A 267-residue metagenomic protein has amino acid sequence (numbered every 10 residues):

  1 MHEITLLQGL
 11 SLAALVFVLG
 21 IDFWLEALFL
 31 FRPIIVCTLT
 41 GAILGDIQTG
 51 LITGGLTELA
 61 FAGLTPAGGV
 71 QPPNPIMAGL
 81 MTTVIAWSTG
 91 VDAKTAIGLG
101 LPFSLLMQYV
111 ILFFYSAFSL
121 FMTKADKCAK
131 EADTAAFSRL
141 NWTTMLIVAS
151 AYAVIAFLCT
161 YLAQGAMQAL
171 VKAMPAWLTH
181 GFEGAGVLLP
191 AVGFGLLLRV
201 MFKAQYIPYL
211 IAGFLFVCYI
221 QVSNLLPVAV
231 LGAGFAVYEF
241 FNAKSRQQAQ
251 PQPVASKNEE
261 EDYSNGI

Functional and structural regions predicted by a protein language model:
M1, S119-S138, N242-I267: Intrinsically disordered, low-complexity non-transmembrane regions of multi-pass membrane transporters
M1-M77: Hydrophobic transmembrane alpha-helices
C37-T40, E58-P66, V84, F103-I111 (+2 more regions): Alpha-helical transmembrane segments and their membrane-interface exit regions
T53-T57, G79, I207-V217, L231-A233: Central hydrophobic cores of alpha-helical transmembrane segments in multi-pass integral membrane proteins
G55-K124: Hydrophobic, small-residue-rich transmembrane alpha-helices and their short perimembrane loops in multi-pass membrane
A96, I220-G234: Loop-to-transmembrane alpha-helix initiation sites
A96-P190: Helix-loop-helix junctions within the multi-pass membrane cores of secondary transporters/permeases
W177-V222: Glycine/small-residue-rich hydrophobic helix-like segments
